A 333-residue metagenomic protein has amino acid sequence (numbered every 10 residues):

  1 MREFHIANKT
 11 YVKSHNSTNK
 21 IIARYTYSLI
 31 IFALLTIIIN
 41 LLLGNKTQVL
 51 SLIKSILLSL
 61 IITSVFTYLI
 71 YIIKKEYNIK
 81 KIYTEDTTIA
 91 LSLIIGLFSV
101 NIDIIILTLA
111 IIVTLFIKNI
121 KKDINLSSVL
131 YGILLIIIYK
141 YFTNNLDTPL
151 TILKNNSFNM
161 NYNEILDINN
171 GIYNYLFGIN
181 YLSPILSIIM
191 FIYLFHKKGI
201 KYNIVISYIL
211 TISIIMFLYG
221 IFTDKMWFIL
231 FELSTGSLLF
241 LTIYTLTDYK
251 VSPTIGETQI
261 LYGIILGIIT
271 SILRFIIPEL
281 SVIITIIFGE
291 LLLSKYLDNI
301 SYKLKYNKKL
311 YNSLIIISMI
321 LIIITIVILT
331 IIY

Functional and structural regions predicted by a protein language model:
M1-I72, I324-Y333: N-terminal signal-anchor module of multipass membrane proteins
I6-K13, F66-K80, V113-I124, I188-G199 (+2 more regions): C-terminal ends of transmembrane helices
L29-A33, T63, T67, T87-G96 (+5 more regions): Hydrophobic, membrane-inserted alpha-helices
Q48-I62, V100-L109, N170-I185, D224-L238: Structural signature of hydrophobic alpha-helical transmembrane segments
Y83-I152: A generic, well-ordered mixed alpha/beta core segment in the N-terminal half of proteins
K122-I192: Long hydrophobic alpha-helical segments that form multi-pass transmembrane helix bundles in integral membrane proteins
N125-L130, I229-L238, T258-L261, I276-G289 (+1 more regions): Loop-to-transmembrane alpha-helix initiation sites
L130-L135, I204-S213, Q259-I268, I287-E290: Central hydrophobic cores of alpha-helical transmembrane segments in multi-pass integral membrane proteins
